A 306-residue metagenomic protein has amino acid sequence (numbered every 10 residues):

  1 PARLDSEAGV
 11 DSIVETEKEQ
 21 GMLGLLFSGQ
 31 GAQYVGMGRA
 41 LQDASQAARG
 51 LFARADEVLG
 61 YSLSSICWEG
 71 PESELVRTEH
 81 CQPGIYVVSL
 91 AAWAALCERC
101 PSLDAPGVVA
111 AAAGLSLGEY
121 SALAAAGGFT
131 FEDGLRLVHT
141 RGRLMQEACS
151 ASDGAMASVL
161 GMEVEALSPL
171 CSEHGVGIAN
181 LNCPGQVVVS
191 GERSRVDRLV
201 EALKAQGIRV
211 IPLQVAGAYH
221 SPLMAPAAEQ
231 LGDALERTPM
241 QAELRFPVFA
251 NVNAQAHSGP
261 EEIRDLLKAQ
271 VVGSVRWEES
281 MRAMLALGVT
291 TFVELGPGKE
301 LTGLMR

Functional and structural regions predicted by a protein language model:
R3-S6, D11-I13, K18: Short, positively charged and aromatic/hydrophobic N-terminal segments
G21-P169, L213, T291-R306: FabD-like malonyl-/acyl-CoA
Q30-A32, E57-Y61, P101-P106, A125-G273: Alpha/beta catalytic cores of group-transfer enzymes, especially the acyltransferase/condensing modules of polyketide
A47, V272-R276: Soluble or luminal CAZymes and related metallo-dependent hydrolases
E278-R282: Short hydrophobic/charged patches on amphipathic alpha-helices used for structural packing and interfaces
G288: Acidic, metal-associated active-site segment
